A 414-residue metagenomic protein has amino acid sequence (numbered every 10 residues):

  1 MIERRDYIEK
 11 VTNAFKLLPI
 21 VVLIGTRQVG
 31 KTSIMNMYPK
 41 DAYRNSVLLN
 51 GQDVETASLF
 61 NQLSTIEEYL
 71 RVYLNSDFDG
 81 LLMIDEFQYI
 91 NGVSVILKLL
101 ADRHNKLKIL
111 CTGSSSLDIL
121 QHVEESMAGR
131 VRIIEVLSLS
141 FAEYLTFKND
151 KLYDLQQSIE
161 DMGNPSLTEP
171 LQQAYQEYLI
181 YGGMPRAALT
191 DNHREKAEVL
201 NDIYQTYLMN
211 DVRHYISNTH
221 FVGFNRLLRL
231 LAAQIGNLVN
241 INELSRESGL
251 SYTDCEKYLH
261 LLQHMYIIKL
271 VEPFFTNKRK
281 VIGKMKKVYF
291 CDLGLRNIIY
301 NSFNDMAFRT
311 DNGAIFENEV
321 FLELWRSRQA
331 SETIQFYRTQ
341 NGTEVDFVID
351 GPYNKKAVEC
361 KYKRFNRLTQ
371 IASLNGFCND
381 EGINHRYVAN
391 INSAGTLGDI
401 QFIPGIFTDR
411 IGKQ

Functional and structural regions predicted by a protein language model:
M1-V11: N-terminal pre-P-loop "Q-motif" helix
E9, N13-V21, T26-Q28, T32-S33 (+4 more regions): A cross-kingdom feature that marks ATP-driven nucleic-acid transaction machinery
L49-G80: Short glycine-rich substrate-engagement loop in P-loop NTPases that contacts/grips substrate
S58-F60, Q88-L97, Q121-H122: Conserved ATPase-coupling elements of RecA-like P-loop NTPase cores
N75-V93: Conserved P-loop NTPase "ATPase switch" module shared by AAA+ and STAND
M83, K108-S114, E135: Structural recognition of the conserved hydrophobic beta-strand(s) that form the central parallel beta-sheet of P-loop
L117-I133, F147-D150: Short regulatory helix/loop adjacent to the ATP-binding pocket of P-loop NTPases
A142, T146-L322, S327, E332-T339: Interdomain hinge/linker elements that couple catalytic modules in large macromolecular machines
